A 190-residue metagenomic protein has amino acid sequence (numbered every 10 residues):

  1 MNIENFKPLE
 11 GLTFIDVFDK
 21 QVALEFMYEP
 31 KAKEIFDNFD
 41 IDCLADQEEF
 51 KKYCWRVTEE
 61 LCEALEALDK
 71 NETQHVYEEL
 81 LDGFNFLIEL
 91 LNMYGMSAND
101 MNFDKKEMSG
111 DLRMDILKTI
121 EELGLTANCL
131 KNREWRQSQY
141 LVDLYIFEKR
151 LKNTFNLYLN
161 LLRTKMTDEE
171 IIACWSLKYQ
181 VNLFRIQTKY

Functional and structural regions predicted by a protein language model:
M1-Y190: Flexible "arm" and connector segments at domain edges
